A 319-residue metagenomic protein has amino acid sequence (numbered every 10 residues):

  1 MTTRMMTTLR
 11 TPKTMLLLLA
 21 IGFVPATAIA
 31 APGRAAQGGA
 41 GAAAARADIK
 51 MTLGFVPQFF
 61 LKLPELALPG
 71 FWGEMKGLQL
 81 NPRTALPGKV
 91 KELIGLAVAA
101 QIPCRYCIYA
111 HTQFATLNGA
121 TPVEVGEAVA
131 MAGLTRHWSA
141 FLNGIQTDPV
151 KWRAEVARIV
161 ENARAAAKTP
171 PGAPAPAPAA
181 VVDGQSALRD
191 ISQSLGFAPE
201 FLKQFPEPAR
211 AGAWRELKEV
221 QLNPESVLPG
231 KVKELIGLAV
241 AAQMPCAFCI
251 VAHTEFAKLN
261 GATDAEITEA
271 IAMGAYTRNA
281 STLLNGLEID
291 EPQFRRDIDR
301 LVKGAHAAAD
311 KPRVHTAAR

Functional and structural regions predicted by a protein language model:
T2-L16: Bacterial N-terminal signal peptides that target proteins for export
M15-T27: Bacterial N-terminal signal peptides
A31-G88, F141-G230, L283-R319: Acidic, glycine/proline-rich low-complexity segments that act as flexible tails and inter-domain linkers
L68-G70, A110-V125, A252-I267: Iron-sulfur (Fe-S) cluster-binding segments and ferredoxin-like electron-carrier domains, especially [2Fe-2S]
G88-L93, P122-A128, G230-L235, A265-A270: Alpha-helical scaffolds flanking conserved acidic
I94-A110, I236-A252: Short, thiol/selenol-centered motifs that function as redox-active sites or metal-ligating centers
V129-G133, I271-A275: Transmembrane helix-bundle signature of multi-pass membrane transporters/permeases
W138, A280: Substrate/cofactor-recognition hotspot
